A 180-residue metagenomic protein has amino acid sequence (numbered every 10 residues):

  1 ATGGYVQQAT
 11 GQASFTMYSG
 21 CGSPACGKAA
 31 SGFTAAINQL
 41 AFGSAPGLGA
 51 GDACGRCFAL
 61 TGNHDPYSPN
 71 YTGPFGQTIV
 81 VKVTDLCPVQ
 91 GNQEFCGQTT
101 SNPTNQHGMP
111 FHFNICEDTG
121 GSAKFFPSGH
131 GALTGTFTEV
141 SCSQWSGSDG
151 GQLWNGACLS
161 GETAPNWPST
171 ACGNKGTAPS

Functional and structural regions predicted by a protein language model:
A1-S180: Mature exported/compartmentalized surface modules and terminal targeting/interaction regions
